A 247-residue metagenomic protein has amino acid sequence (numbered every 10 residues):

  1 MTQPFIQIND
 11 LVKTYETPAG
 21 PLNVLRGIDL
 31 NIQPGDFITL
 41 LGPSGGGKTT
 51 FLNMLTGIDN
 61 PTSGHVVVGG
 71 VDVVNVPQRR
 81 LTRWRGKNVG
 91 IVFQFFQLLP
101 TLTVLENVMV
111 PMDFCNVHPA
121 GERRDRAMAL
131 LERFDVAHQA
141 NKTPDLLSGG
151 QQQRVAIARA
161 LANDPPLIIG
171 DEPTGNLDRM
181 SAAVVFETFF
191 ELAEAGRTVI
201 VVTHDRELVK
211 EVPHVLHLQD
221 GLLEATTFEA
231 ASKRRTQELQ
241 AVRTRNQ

Functional and structural regions predicted by a protein language model:
P4-L218: ABC family nucleotide-binding domain
L222-Q247: Conserved beta-strand-loop-alpha-helix hinge in the C-terminal portion of ABC ATPase nucleotide-binding domains
